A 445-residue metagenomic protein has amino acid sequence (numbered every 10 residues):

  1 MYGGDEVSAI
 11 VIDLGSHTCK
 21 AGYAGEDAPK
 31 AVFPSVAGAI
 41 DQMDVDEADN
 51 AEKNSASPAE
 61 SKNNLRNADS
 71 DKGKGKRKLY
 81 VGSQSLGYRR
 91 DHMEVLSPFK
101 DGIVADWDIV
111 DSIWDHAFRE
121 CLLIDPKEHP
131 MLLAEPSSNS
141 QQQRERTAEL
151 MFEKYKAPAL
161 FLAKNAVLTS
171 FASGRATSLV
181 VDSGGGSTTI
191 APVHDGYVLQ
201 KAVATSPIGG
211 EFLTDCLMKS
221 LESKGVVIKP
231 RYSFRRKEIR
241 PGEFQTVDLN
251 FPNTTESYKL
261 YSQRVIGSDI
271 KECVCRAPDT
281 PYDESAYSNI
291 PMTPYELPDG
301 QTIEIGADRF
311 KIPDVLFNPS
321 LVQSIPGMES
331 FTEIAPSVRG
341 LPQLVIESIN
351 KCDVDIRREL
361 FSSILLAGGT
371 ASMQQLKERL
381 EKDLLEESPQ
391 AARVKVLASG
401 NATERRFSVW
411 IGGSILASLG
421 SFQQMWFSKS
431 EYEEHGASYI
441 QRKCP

Functional and structural regions predicted by a protein language model:
M1-S183, S187-P445: C-terminal region/appendage detector
